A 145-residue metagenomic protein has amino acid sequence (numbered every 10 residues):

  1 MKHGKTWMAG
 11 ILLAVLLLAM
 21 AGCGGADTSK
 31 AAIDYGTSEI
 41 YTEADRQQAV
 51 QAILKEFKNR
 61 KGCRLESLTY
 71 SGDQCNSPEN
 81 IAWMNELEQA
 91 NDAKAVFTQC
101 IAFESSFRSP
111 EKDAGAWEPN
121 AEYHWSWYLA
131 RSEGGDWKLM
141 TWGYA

Functional and structural regions predicted by a protein language model:
H3-G25: Sec-dependent N-terminal signal peptides of Gram-positive bacterial secreted proteins and lipoproteins
T6, C75, P110-K112, G134-D136 (+1 more regions): Generic "edge-of-domain/loop-turn" microfeature
T6, L18-A21, A32, W117 (+2 more regions): Compositionally biased, low-complexity repeat tracts
A21-A121: Flexible low-complexity loop/turn motifs enriched in small/helix-breaking residues
H124-A145: Short beta-strand edge/turn micro-motifs at domain boundaries
